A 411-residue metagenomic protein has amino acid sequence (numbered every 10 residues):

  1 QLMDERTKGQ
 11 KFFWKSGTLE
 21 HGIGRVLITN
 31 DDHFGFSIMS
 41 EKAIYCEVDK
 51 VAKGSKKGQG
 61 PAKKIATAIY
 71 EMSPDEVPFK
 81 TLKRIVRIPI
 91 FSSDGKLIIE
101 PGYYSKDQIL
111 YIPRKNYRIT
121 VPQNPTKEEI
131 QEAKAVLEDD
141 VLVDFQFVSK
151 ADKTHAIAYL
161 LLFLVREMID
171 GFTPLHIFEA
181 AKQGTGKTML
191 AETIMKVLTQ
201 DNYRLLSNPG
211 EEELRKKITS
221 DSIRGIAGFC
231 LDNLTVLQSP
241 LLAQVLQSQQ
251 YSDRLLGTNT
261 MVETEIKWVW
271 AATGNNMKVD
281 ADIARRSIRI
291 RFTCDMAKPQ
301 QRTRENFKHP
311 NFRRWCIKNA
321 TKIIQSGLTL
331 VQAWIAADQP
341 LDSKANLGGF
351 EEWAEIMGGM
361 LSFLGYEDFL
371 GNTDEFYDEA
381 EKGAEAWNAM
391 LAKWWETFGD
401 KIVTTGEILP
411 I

Functional and structural regions predicted by a protein language model:
Q1-A151, A158, M168, K217 (+4 more regions): N-terminal nucleic-acid engagement/recognition segments and initiation subdomains in replication, restriction
D140, E179-K182, M189, V197 (+5 more regions): DNA transaction DNA-binding modules
I169, M195-S207, Q249-Q250: Post-Walker A helix-loop "phosphate-sensing" segment adjacent to the P-loop in P-loop NTPases
D170, S220-R224, T235-L237, M261-I266 (+1 more regions): Conserved catalytic network of the ASCE P-loop NTPase/AAA+ motor domain
G171-H176, I226-A227: Pre-Walker A (Motif I) flank of P-loop NTPase domains
F229-D232, E265-G274, R289-R291, G327: Structural recognition of the conserved hydrophobic beta-strand(s) that form the central parallel beta-sheet of P-loop
S239-V262: Conserved catalytic/switch belt of AAA+ P-loop NTPases
D280-K298: A short helix-turn-beta junction within AAA+ P-loop NTPase domains corresponding to the substrate/partner-engaging
